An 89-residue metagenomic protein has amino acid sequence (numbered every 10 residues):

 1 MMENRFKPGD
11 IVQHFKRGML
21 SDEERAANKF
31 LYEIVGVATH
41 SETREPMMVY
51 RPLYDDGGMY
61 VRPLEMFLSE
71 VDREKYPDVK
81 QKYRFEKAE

Functional and structural regions predicted by a protein language model:
M1-M2, E89: Basic/polar N-terminal segments that are highly enriched at the extreme N-terminus, encompassing both cleavable
E3-R25: Short coil-to-beta transition motif at edge beta-strands of beta-rich domains
N4, A26, S41-E42, L53-Y54 (+1 more regions): A generic structural signal for short, solvent-exposed coil/turn residues that cap or connect secondary-structure
P8, N28-Y32, P46, G58: A generic structural signal for short beta-strands and their flanking turns/coil linkers
Q13, V35, R51, E86: Residues in well-ordered beta-strands of folded domains
D22-T39: Short beta-strand-centered aromatic/proline hotspots
G36-F67: Basic/aromatic-rich interaction segments and small domains that mediate binding to polyanionic partners
D55-E89: Intrinsically disordered, low-complexity, charged/polar segments
